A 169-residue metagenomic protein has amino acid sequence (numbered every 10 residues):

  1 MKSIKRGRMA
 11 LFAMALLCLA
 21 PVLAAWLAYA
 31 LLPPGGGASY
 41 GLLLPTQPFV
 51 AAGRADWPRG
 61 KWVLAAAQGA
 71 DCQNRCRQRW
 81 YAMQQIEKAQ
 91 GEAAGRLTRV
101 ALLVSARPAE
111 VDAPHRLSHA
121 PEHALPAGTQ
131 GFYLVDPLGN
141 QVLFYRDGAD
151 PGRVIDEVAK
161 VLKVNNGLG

Functional and structural regions predicted by a protein language model:
R8-A30: Hydrophobic membrane-insertion alpha-helices, especially the h-region of bacterial N-terminal signal peptides
L23-G37, L43-L44: Hydrophobic, helix-length membrane anchors
S39-D56: Short extracytoplasmic/periplasmic juxtamembrane "stem" segments immediately C-terminal to an N-terminal membrane anchor
W57-R75, M83: Short active-site neighborhood of thiol/selenol oxidoreductases, capturing the structured segment around
A70-R75, R107-P108, D150: Short acidic, S/G/P-rich loop/turn micro-motifs used as interaction or catalytic elements
R79-E92: Histidine-anchored nucleotide/phosphate-binding helix
E92-L138: Short, internal strand/loop/helix patches that form the active-site neighborhood or redox-interaction surface
N140-V142, R146-G169: Thiol-/selenol-based redox modules, centered on thioredoxin-like and closely related oxidoreductase domains
